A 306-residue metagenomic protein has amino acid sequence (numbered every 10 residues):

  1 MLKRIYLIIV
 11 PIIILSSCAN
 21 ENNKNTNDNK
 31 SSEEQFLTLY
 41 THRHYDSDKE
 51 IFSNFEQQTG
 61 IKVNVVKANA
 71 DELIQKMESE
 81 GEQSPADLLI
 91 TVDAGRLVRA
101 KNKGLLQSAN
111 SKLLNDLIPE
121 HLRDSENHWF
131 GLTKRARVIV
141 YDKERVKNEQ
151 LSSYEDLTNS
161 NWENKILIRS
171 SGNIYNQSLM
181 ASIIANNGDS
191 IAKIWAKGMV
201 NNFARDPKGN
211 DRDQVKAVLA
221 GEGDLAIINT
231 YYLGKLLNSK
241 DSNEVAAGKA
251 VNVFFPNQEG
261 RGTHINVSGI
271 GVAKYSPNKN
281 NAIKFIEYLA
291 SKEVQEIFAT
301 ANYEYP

Functional and structural regions predicted by a protein language model:
C18-K24, D28-R99: Early extracytoplasmic/lumenal segment of secretory-pathway proteins
H42, D46-D48, A68, S84-G223 (+1 more regions): Extracytoplasmic ligand-binding site segments that recognize negatively charged/polar headgroups
I51, W195, N229, V267-S268 (+2 more regions): Short amphipathic alpha-helical coupling segments at ligand-binding clamshell hinges and other catalytic/signaling
G95-R99, L225-K249: A ligand-binding cleft/hinge motif common to bilobed small-molecule-binding domains
R135, A196-V200, R205-K208, V245-K274: Periplasmic-binding protein-like
V140-R145, N257, I265-N278, I297-A301: A bilobed periplasmic-binding-protein/Venus flytrap-type ligand-binding module shared by bacterial periplasmic
N164-G172, Y288-P306: Periplasmic-binding protein-like
